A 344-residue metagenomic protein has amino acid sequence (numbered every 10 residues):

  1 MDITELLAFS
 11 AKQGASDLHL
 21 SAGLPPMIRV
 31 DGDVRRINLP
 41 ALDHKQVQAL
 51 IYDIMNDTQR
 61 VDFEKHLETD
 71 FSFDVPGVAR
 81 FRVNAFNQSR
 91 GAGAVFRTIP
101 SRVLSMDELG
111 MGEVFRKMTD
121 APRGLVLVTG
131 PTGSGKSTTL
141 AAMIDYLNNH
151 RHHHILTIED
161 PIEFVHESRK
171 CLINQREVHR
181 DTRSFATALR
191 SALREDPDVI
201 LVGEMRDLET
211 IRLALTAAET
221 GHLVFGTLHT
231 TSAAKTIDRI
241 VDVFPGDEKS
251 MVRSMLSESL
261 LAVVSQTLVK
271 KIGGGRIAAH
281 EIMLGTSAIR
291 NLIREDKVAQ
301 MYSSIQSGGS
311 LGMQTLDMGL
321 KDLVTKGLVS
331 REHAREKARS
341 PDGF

Functional and structural regions predicted by a protein language model:
M1-F344: Short, flexible helix-loop junctions that flank or precede catalytic/ligand sites
